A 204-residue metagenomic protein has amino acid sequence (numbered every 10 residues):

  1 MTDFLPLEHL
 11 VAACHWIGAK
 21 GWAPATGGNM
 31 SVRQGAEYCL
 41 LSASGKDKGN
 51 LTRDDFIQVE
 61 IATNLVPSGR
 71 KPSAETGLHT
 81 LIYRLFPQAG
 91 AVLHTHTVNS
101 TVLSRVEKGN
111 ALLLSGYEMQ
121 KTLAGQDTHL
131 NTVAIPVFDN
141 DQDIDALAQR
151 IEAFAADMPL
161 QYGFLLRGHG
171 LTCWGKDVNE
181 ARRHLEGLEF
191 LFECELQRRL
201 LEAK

Functional and structural regions predicted by a protein language model:
M1-K204: Glycine-rich flexible loops
